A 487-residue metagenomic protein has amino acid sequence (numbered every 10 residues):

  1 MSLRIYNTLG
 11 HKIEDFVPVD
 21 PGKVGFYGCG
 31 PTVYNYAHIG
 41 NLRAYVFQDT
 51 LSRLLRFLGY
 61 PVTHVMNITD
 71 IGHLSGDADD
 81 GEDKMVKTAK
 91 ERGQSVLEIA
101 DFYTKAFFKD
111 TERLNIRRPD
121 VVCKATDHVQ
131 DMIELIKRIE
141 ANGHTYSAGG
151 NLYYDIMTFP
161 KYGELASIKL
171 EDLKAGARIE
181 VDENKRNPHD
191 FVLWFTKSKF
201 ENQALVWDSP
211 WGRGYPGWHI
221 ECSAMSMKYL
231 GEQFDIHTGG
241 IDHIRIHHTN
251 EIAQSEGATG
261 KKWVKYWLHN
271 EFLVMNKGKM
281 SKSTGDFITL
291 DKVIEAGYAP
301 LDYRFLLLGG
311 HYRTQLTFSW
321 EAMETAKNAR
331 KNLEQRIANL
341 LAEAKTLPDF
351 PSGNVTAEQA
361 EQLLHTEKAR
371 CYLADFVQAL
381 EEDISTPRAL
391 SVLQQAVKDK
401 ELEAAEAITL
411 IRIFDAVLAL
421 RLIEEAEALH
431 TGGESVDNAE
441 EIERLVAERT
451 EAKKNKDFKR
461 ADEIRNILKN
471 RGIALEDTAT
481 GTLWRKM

Functional and structural regions predicted by a protein language model:
M1-Y34, D49, K109, V129-E343: Alpha-helical recognition segments enriched in aromatics with Gly/Pro capping that present substrate-recognition
G10, V19-N115, T480-W484: N-terminal, positively charged nucleic-acid-binding surface of large information/translation enzymes
R56, E140, K469: Anion (oxyanion) recognition and catalysis
P61-T63, G143-G149, K400, A474-E476: Short, well-structured beta-strand/strand-turn elements
V65-I71, A100-F107, R117-M132, G150-T158: Short, glycine/charge-rich beta-strand/loop segments that flank catalytic centers and engage negatively charged groups
A89-S95, V121-T126, G212, G240-I241: The substrate-binding groove and active-site-proximal loops of carbohydrate-active enzymes, especially glycoside
K279-S281, F287-M487: Structural preference for alpha-helix termini/caps and helix-kink/transition segments
